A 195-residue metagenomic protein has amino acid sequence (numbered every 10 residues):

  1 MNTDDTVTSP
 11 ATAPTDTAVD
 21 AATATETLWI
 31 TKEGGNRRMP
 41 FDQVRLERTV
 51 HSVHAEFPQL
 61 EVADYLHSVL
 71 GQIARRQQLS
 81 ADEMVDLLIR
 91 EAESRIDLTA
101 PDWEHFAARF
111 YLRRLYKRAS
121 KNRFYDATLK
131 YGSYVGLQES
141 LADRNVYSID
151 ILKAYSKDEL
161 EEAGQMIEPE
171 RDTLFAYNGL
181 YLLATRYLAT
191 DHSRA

Functional and structural regions predicted by a protein language model:
M1-A195: Extended catalytic cores of very large enzyme megasubunits
